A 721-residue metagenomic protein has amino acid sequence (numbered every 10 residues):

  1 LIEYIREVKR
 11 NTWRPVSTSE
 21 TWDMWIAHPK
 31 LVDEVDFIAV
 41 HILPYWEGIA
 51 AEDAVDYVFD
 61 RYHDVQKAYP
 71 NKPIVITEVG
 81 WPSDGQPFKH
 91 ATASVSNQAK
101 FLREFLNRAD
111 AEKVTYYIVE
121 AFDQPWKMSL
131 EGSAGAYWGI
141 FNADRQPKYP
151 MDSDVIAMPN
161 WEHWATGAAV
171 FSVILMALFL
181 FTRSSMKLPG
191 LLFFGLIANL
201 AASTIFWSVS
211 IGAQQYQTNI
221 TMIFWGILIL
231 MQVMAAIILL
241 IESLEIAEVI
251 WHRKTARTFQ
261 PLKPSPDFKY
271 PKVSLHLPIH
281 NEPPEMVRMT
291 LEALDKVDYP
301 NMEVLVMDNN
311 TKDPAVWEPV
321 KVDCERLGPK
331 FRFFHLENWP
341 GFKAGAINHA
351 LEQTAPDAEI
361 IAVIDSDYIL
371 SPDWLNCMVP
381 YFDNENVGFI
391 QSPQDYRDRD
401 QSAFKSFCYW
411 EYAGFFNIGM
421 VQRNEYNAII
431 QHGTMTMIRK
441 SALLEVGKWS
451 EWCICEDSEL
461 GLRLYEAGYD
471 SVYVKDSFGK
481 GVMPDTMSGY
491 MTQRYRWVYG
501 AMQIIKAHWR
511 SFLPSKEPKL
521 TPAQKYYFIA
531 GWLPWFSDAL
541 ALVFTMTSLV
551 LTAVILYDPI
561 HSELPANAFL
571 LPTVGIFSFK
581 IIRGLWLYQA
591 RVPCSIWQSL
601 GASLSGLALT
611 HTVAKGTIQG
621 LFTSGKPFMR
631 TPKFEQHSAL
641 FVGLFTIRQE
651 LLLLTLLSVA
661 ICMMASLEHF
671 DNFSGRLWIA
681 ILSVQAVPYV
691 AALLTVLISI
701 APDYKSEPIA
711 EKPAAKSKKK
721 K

Functional and structural regions predicted by a protein language model:
L1, P15, E20-Y57, W81-P82: Aromatic- and acid-rich polysaccharide-binding/catalytic face of secreted or lumenal carbohydrate-active enzymes
P87-N97, R108-G195: Aromatic-rich peripheral "rim/lid" segments of glycoside hydrolase catalytic domains that contact and position glycan
K187-I237, S265, P534-P627, G643-A715: Membrane-embedded multi-pass helical conduit in multi-pass membrane proteins, especially envelope-biosynthetic
P271-S274, E303, L444, E459: Cell-envelope/extracellular polymer assembly enzymes that use nucleotide-activated donors
L291-N301: Short, acidic, metal-binding catalytic loop of nucleotide-sugar glycosyltransferases
P300, D308-V320, E337-P340: A conserved acidic beta->alpha catalytic loop
V322-E359, P372-I454, E459, Y465-E466 (+1 more regions): Long helical/loop segments within the catalytic core of UDP-sugar-dependent glycosyltransferases, especially the large
I364-I369: The conserved acidic donor/metal-binding loop of glycosyltransferases
